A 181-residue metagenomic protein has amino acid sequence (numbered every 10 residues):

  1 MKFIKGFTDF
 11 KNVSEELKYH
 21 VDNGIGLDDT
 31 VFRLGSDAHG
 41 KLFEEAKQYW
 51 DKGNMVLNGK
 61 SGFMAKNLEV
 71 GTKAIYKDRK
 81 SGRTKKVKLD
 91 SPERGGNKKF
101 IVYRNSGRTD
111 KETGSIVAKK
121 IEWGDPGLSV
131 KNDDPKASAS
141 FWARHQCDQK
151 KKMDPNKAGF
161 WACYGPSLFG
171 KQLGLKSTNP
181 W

Functional and structural regions predicted by a protein language model:
F3-W181: Arg/Lys-rich, low-complexity, intrinsically disordered basic segments
